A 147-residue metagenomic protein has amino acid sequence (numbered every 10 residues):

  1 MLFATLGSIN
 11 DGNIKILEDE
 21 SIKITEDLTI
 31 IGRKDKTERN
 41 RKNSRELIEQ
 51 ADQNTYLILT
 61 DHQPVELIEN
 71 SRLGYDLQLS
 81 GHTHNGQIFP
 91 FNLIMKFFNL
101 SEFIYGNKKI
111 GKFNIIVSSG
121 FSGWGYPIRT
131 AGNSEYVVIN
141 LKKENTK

Functional and structural regions predicted by a protein language model:
M1-K147: Soluble catalytic domains of enzymes that build or remodel membrane lipids, polysaccharides, and related
